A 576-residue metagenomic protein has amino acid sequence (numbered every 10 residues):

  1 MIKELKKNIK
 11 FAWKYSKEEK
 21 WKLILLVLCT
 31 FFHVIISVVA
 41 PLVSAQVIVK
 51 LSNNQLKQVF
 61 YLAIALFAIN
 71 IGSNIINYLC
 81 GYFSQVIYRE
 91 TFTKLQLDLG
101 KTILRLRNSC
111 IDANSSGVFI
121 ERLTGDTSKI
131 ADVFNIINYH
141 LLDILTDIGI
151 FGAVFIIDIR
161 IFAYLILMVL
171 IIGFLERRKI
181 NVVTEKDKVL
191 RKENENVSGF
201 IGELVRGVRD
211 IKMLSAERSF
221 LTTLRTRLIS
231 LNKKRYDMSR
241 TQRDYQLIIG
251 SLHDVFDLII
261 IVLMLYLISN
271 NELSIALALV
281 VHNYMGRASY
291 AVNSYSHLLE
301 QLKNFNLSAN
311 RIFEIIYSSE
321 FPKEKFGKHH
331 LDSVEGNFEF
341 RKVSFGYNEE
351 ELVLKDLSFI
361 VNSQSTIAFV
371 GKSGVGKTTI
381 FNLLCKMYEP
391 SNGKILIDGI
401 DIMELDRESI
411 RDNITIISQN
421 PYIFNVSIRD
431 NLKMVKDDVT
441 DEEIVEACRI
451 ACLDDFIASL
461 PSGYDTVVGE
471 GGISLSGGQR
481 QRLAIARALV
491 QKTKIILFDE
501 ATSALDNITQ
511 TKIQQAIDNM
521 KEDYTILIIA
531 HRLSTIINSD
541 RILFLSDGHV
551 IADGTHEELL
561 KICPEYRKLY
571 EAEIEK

Functional and structural regions predicted by a protein language model:
M1-S37, S52-L62, C80-S84, Y88 (+13 more regions): Membrane-integrated ABC transporters
I2, F83, R89, L97-E121 (+7 more regions): Short intracellular "coupling" helices and adjacent cytoplasmic loop segments at the cytosolic face of multi-pass
K14-K20, N108-S109, G125-I137, L141 (+6 more regions): An intracellular "coupling" helix at the cytosolic face of ABC transporter transmembrane type-1 domains
L23-L79, F155-R160, N271-I275: Transmembrane helix-loop-helix hairpins at lipid-water interfaces of multipass membrane proteins, especially the type-1
L28, F32, I36-A40, N53 (+3 more regions): Hydrophobic alpha-helical transmembrane segments of ABC transporter permease domains
L165-K179, V280-A288: Small-residue-enriched core segments of transmembrane alpha-helices in multipass membrane transport and channel
A216, R240, D254, A288-I315: Cytosolic ends of transmembrane helices, especially the final helix of ABC transmembrane type-1 domains
L331-K576: ABC-type nucleotide-binding domain
